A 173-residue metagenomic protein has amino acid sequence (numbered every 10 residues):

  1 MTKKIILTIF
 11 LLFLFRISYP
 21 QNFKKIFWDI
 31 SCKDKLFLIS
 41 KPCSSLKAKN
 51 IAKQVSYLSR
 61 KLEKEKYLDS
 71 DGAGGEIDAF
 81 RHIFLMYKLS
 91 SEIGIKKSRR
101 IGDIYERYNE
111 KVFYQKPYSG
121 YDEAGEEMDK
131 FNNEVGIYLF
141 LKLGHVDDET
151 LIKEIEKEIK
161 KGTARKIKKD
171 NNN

Functional and structural regions predicted by a protein language model:
M1-F23: Bacterial Sec-dependent N-terminal signal peptides
I17-N173: Intrinsically disordered, low-complexity, mixed-charge
